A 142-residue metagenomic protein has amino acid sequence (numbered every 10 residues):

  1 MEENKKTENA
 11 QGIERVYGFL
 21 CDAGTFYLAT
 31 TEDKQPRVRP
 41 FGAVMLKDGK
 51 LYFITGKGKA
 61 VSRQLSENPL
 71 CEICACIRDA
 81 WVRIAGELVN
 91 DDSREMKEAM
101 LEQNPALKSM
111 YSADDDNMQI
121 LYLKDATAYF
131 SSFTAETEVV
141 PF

Functional and structural regions predicted by a protein language model:
E2-E8, R83-F142: Charged, gly/pro-rich active-site loop segments
K5-C21, T25: Short, basic/aromatic recognition patches
G18-E32, C71-I73: A short, Trp-centered hydrophobic/proline-enriched beta-strand micro-motif
A23-T25, P40, G49-L51, N68-C71 (+2 more regions): Short, surface-exposed beta-edge/turn micro-motifs
Y27, L51-Y52, R83, Y129: General beta-strand recognition
T30, T55, A75-I77, G86 (+1 more regions): Residue-level recognition of conserved beta-strand positions in structured domain cores
V44-D79: A short mixed-secondary-structure module that forms the rim of ligand-binding clefts
